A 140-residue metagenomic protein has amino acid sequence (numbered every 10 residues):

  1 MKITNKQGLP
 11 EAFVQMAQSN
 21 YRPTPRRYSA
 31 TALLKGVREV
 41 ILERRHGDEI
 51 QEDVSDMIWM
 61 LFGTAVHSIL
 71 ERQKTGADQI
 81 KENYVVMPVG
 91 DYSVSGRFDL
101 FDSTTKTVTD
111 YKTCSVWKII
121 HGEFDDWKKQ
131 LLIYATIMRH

Functional and structural regions predicted by a protein language model:
M1-V108, S115-K129, R139: Metal-dependent nuclease catalytic cores that hydrolyze phosphodiester bonds in DNA/RNA, characterized by
